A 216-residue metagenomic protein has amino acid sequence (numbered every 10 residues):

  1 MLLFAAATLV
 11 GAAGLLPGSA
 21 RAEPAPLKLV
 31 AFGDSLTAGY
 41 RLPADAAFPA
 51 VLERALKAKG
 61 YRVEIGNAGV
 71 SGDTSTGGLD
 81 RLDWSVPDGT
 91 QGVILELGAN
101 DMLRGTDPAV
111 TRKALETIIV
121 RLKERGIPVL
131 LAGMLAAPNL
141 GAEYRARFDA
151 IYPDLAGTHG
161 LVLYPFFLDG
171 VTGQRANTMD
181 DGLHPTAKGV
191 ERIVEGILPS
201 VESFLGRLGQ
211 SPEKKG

Functional and structural regions predicted by a protein language model:
M1-T8: N-terminal export leaders
T8-V10, A20: Cleavable N-terminal signal peptides
G14-G18: Membrane-interface motif at the C-terminal end of an N-terminal transmembrane signal
R21-S71, R81-G89: Serine-esterase "nucleophile elbow" of acetyl-processing enzymes
V51, A58-Y61, G77-G216: Alpha-helical cap/lid subdomain in secreted, periplasmic, or secretory-pathway luminal O-acyl-processing enzymes
G72-T76: Acidic-and-aromatic substrate-binding clefts and catalytic sites of carbohydrate-active enzymes
